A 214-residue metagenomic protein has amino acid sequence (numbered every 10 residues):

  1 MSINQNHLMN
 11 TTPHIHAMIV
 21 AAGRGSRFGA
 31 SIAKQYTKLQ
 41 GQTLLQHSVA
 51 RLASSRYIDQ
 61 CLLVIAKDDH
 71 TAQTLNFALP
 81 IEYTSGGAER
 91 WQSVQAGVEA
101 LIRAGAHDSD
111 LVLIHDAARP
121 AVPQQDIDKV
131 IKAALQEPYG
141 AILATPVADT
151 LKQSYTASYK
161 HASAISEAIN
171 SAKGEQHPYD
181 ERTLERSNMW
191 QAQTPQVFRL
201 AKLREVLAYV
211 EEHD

Functional and structural regions predicted by a protein language model:
T12-H70, I81: N-terminal glycine-rich phosphate-binding loop and ensuing alpha1 helix
I19, L45, G97, H115-D116 (+2 more regions): Residue-level signal for inorganic ion chemistry
S55, A78, E137: Acidic-histidine catalytic/liganding microenvironments
L75, D110-L113, D126, A141: Catalytic cores of RNA-modifying enzymes
N76-D110: Short phosphate-binding loop-to-helix
R90, A117-A121, D149: Acidic metal-phosphate-binding loop of nucleotide-sugar-dependent transferases
H115-A118, T194: Short acidic donor-binding/metal-coordinating loop in glycosyltransferase active sites
V122-D214: Conserved core of the sugar-phosphate nucleotidyltransferase
